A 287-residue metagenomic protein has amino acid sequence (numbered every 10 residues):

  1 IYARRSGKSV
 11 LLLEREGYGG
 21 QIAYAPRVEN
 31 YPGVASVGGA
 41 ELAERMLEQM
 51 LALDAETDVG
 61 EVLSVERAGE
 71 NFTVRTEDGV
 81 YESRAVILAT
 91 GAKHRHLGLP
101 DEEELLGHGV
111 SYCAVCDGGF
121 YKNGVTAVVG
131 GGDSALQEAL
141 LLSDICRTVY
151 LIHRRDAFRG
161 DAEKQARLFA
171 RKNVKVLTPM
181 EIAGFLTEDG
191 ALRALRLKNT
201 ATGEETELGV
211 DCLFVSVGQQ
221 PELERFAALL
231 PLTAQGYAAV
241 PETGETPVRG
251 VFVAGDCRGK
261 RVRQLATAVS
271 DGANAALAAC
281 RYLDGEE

Functional and structural regions predicted by a protein language model:
I1-L53, G130, S134-A162, T233: Beta1-alpha1 glycine-rich phosphate/pyrophosphate-binding loop at the start of Rossmann-like nucleotide-binding domains
I1-Y2, Y24, G98-D101, A139-L141 (+3 more regions): Short amphipathic alpha-helical segments
Y2-A3, V86, G118, L141-L142 (+2 more regions): Hydrophobic/aromatic ligand-binding patch that stacks against planar heteroaromatic rings of cofactors or nucleotides
M50-T76, V80-S83, S143-P241, R281-E287: A Rossmann-like FAD-binding core segment of flavoenzymes
T57-K122, T126, G131: Glycine/small-residue-rich loop that forms an oxyanion/phosphate-binding "nest" at active or ligand-binding sites
H96-L97, L136-Q137, R159, E205 (+2 more regions): Glycine/Thr-rich phosphate-binding loops of Rossmann-like dinucleotide-binding domains
G98, E104-F120, V217-T267, D271-N274 (+1 more regions): FAD-site-proximal beta/loop scaffold in flavoenzymes
